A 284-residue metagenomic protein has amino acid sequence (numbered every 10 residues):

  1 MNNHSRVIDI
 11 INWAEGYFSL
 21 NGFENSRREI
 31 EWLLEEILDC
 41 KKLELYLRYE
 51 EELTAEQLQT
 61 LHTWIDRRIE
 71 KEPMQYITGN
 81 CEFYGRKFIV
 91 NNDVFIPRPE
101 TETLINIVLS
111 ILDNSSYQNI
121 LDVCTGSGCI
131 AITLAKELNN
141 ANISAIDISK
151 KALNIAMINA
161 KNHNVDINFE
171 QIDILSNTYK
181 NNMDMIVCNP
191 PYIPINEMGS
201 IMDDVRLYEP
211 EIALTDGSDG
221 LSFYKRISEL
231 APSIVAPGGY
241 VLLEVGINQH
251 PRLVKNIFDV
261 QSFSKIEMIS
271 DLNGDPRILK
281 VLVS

Functional and structural regions predicted by a protein language model:
N2-Q57, L61: A short N-terminal interaction module
F18, L112, A160, A231 (+1 more regions): Conserved hydrophobic residues forming the short capping helix/wall of the S-adenosyl-L-methionine
L33, K71, T101, I130 (+5 more regions): Residue-level signal for inorganic ion chemistry
E35-S110: Conserved AdoMet
K87, N142, D166-N168, S264-E267: Conserved beta-strand segments of alpha/beta enzyme cores
E100-S200, N248: Conserved SAM/SAH cofactor-binding pocket of Class I
Y192-S222: Mobile active-site "lid"/loop adjacent to the S-adenosyl-L-methionine
S218-L282: Conserved Class I SAM-dependent methyltransferase catalytic core
